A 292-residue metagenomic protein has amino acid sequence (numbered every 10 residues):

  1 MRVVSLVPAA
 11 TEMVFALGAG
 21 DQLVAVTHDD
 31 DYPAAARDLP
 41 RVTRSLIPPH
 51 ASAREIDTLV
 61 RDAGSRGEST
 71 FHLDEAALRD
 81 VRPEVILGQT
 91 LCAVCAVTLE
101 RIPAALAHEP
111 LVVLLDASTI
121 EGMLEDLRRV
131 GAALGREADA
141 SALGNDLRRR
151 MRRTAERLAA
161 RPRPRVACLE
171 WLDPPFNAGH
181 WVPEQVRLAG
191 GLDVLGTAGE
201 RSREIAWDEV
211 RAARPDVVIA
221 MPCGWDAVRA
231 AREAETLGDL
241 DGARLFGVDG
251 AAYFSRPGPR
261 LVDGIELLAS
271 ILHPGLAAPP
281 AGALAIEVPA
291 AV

Functional and structural regions predicted by a protein language model:
M1-V292: N-terminal ligand-binding lobe of clamshell/alpha-beta domains
